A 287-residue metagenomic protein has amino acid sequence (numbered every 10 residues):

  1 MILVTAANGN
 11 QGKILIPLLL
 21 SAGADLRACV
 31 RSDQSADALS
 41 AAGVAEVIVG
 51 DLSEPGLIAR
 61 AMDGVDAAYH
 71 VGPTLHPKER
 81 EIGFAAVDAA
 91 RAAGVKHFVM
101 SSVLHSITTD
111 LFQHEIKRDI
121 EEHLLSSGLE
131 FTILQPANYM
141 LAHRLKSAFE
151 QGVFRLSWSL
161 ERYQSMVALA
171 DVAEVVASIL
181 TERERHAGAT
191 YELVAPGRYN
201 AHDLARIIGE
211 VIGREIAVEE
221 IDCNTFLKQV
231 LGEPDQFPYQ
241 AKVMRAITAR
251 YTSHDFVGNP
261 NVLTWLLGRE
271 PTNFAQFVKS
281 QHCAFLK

Functional and structural regions predicted by a protein language model:
I2-L39, S53-G56, D63-V65, H70 (+6 more regions): Oxidoreductase cofactor-interface core, primarily capturing Rossmann-like NAD(P)-dependent enzymes
I2-T5, V44, N261: A generic hydrophobic-helix recognition signal that picks specific residues within alpha-helical hydrophobic
L3, I48, L267: Conserved Rossmann-like nucleotide-binding pocket used by diverse enzymes that bind dinucleotide cofactors
A41-S53: Rossmann-fold cofactor-recognition segment
G43-E46, V65, I179, I208-V211 (+4 more regions): Alpha-helix boundary/capping residues
H186, N224-K287: A hydrophobic C-terminal alpha-helical subdomain
